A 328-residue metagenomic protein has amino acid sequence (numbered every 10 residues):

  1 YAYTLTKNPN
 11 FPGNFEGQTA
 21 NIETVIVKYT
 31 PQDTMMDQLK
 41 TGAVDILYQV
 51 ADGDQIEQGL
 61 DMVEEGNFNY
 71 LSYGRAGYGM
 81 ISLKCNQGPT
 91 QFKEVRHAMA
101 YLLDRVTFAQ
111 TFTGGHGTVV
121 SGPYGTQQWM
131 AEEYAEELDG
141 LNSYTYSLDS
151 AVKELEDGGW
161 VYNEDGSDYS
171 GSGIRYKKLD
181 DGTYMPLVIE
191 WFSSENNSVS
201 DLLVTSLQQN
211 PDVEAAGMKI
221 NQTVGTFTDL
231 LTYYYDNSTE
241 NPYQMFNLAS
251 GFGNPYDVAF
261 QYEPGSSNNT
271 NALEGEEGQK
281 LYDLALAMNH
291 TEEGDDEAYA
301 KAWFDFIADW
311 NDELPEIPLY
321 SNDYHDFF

Functional and structural regions predicted by a protein language model:
Y3-T4, I22-K28, M185-E195, I220-Q222 (+1 more regions): Short, well-ordered beta-strand elements
N10-Q58: Ligand-site clamp/hinge motif
T24-I26, S82-G88, V95-A98, Y134-Y144 (+3 more regions): Second-shell loop/turn segments in exported
D33-D45, A51, D61, K93-E94 (+2 more regions): Short helices/loops that flank or line small-molecule/ion binding pockets
I56-S72, N241-P242, P255-N271: Ligand-binding "clamshell"
G66-A76, V120-P123, I317: A structural signal for short loop-to-beta-strand junctions that line the ligand-binding cleft of periplasmic/secreted
Q91-Q209, D305: Append "and occasionally in soluble cytosolic enzymes with long acidic Gly/Pro-rich linkers
H97, Y144, G217-L231, Y256-F328: Extracytoplasmic/peripheral linker and loop segments enriched in polar/acidic and small residues with frequent Thr/Pro
